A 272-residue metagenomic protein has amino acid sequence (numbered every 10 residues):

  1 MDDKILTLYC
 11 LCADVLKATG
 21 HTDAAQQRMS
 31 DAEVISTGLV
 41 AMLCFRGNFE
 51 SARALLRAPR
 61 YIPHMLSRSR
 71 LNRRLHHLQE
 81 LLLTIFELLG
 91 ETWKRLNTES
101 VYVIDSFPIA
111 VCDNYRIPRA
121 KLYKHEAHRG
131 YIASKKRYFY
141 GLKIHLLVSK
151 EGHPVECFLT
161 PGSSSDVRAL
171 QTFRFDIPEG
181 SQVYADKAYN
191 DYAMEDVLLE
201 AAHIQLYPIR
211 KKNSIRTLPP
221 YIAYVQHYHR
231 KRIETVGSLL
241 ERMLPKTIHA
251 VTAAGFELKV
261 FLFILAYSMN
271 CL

Functional and structural regions predicted by a protein language model:
M1-L272: Short alpha-helical elements
